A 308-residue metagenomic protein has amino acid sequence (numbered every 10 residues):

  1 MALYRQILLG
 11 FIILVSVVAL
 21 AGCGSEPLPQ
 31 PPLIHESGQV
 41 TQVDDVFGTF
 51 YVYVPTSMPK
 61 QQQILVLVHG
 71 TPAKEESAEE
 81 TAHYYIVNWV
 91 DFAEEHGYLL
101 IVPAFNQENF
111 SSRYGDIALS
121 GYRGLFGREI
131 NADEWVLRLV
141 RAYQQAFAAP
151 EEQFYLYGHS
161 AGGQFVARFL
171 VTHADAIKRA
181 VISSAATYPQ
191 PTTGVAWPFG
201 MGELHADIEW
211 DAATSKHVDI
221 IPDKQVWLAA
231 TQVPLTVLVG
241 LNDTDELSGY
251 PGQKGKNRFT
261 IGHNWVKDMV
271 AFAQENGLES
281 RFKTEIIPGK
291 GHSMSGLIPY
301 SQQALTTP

Functional and structural regions predicted by a protein language model:
M1-F11: Bacterial N-terminal signal peptides that target proteins for export
G10-A19: Bacterial N-terminal signal peptides
C23-I64, P72, E76, Y84 (+7 more regions): A domain-start/cap signature at the N-terminus of enzymes
L67-G70, V102, V237: Structural cue for short, hydrophobic secondary-structure segments
A104-I130: Cap/lid segment of the alpha/beta-hydrolase catalytic domain
S120-F147: Alpha/beta-hydrolase active-site loop
R179, S184-A271: The feature captures the conserved acid-bearing segment of alpha/beta-hydrolase catalytic domains
L238, L247-Q253, R258, V266-P308: C-terminal catalytic histidine-bearing segment of alpha/beta-hydrolase fold enzymes
